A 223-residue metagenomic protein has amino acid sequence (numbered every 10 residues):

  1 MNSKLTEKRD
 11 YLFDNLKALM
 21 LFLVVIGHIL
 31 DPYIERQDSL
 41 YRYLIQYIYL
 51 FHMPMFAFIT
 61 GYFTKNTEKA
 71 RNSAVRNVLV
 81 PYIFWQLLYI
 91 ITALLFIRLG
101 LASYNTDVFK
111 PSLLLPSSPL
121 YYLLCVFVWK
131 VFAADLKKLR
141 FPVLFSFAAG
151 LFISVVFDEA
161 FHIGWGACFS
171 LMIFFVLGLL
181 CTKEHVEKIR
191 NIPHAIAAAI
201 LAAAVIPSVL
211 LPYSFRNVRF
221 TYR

Functional and structural regions predicted by a protein language model:
M1-R223: Alpha-helical transmembrane segments and their immediate juxtamembrane cytosolic regions
